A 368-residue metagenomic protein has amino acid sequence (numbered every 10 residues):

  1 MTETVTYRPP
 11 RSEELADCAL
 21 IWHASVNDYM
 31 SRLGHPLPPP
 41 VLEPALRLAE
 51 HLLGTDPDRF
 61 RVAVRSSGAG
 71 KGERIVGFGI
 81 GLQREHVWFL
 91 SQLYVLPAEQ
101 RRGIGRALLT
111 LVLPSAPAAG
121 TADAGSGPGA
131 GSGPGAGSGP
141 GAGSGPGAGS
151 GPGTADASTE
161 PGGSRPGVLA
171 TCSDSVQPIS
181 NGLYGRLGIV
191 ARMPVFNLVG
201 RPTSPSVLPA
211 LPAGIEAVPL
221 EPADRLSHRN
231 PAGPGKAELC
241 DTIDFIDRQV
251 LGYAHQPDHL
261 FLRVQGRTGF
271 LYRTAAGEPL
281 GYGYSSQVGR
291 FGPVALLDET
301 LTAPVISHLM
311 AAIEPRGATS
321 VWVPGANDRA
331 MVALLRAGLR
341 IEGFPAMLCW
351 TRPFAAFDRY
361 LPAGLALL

Functional and structural regions predicted by a protein language model:
T2, S12-R32, S206-V207, A223-I246 (+1 more regions): A short, well-structured alpha-helix characteristic of acyl/acetyltransferase catalytic modules
L20-G72, R248-G269: Active-site rim helix/loop that mediates acceptor-substrate recognition in acyltransferases
F60-V62, G72-L82, F89-Y94, G277-G292: Conserved beta-strand in the GNAT
V64, L93-Q100, G289-T302: A short, internal acetyl-CoA/4′-phosphopantetheine-binding micro-motif in the GNAT/acyltransferase core
W88-S91, A116-G125, G153-Q177, P315-G325 (+1 more regions): Conserved GNAT acetyl-CoA-binding A-motif
V95, R101-A118, A155, G167 (+3 more regions): Conserved acetyl-CoA-binding loop-helix of GNAT-fold acetyltransferases
V176, G185-V207, A295, S320-L368: Active-site/acyl-donor-binding loops of N-acyltransferases
R186-G289: Amide-forming acyltransferase catalytic core, primarily the GNAT-like/NAT-type and related acyltransferase folds
